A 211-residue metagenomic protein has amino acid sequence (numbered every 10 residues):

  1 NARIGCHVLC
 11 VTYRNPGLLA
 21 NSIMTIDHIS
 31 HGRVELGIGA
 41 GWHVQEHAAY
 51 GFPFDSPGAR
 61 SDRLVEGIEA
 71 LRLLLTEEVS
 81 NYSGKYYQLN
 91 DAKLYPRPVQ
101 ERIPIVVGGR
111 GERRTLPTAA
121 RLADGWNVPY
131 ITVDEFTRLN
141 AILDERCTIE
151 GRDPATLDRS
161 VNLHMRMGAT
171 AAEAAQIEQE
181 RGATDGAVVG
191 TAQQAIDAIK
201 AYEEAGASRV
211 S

Functional and structural regions predicted by a protein language model:
N1-S211: Active-site-adjacent structural elements that line small-molecule/cofactor binding pockets in enzymes
